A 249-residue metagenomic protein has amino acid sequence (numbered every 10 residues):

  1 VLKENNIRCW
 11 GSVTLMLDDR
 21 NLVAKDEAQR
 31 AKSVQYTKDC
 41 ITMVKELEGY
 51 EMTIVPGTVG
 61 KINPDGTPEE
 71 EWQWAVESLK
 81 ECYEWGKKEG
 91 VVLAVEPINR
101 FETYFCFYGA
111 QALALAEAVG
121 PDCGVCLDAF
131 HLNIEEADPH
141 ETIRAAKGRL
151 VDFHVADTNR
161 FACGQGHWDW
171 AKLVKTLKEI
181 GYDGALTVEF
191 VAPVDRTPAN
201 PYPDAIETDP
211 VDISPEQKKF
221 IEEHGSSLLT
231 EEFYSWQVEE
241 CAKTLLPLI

Functional and structural regions predicted by a protein language model:
V1, L17, L22-A24, P64-G66 (+3 more regions): Short secondary-structure transition/capping segments
V1-N6, G11: Aromatic-lined substrate-binding rim segments of carbohydrate-active enzymes
E4, V23-G124, E216-F220, S235-W236: Active-site acidic/histidine proton-transfer and metal-coordination neighborhood in alpha/beta enzyme cores
I7, V91, Y182: Short phosphate-binding/catalytic loops that engage adenosine nucleotides
G11, T53, A94, C126 (+2 more regions): Conserved beta-strand positions in the central sheet of alpha/beta enzyme cores
T14-L17, G57-V59, V91, I98-R100 (+3 more regions): Active-site beta-loop-alpha junctions enriched in small/polar residues
D18, K25, T67, P97-R100 (+2 more regions): Residue-level detector of alpha-helix boundaries and kinks
E48, C106, A110-G124, N133-I249: Histidine-acidic metal/acid-base catalytic patches
